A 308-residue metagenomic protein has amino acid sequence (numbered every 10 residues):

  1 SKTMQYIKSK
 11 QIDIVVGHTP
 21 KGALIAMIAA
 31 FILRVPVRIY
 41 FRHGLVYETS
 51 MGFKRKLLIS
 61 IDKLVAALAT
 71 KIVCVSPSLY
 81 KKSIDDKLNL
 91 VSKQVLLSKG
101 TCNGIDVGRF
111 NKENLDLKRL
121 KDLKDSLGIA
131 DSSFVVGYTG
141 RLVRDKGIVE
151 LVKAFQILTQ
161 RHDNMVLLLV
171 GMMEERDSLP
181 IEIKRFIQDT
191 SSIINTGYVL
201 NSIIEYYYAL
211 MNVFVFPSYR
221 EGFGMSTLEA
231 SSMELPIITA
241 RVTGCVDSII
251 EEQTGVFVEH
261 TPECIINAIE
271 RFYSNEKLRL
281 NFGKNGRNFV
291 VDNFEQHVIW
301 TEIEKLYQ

Functional and structural regions predicted by a protein language model:
I7, Y198-V199, Y206-M211: Short alpha-helical donor nucleotide-sugar binding micro-motif in glycosyltransferases
A67-L117: Donor nucleotide-sugar binding/catalytic pocket of nucleotide-sugar-dependent glycosyltransferases
T101, T139, V166-P180, Y198: Glycosyltransferase donor-sugar binding loop
F134, Y138-I157: A conserved mid-protein helix/loop that constitutes part of the nucleotide-sugar donor-binding site
P180-V199: Nucleotide-activated donor-binding/catalytic signature segment of Leloir-type glycosyltransferases, i.e., the conserved
Y219: Aromatic "clamp/platform" in nucleotide-sugar-dependent glycosyltransferases that forms part of the donor/acceptor
P236-T239: Short hydrophobic beta-strand element within catalytic cores of glycosyltransferases and related nucleotide-activated
E251-E252, V256-P262, R271-K277: Conserved acidic donor-binding segment of nucleotide-sugar-dependent glycosyltransferases
